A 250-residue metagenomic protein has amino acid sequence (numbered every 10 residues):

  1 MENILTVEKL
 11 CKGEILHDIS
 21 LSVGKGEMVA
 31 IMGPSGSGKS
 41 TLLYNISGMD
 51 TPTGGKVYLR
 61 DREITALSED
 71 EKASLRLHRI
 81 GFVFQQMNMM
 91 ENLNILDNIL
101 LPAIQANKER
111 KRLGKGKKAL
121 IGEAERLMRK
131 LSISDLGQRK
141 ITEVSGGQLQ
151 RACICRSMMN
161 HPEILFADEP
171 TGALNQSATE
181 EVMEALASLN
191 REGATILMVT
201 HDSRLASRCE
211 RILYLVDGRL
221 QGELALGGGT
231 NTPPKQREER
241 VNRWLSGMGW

Functional and structural regions predicted by a protein language model:
M32-P34: The feature captures the beta-strand-to-loop junction immediately N-terminal to the Walker
S47: Helix-to-loop junction immediately C-terminal to a conserved catalytic motif
R62-E63, L100, N107, R112-L136: Conserved ABC ATPase "signature" region
L93-P102: Short coil-to-helix segment of the ABC ATPase nucleotide-binding domain corresponding to the Q-loop/switch region
K140-V144, Q148: Conserved ABC ATPase signature
H161: Conserved catalytic motifs of ABC-family nucleotide-binding domains
L165-D168: Catalytic Walker B motif of ABC-type/P-loop ATPase nucleotide-binding domains
